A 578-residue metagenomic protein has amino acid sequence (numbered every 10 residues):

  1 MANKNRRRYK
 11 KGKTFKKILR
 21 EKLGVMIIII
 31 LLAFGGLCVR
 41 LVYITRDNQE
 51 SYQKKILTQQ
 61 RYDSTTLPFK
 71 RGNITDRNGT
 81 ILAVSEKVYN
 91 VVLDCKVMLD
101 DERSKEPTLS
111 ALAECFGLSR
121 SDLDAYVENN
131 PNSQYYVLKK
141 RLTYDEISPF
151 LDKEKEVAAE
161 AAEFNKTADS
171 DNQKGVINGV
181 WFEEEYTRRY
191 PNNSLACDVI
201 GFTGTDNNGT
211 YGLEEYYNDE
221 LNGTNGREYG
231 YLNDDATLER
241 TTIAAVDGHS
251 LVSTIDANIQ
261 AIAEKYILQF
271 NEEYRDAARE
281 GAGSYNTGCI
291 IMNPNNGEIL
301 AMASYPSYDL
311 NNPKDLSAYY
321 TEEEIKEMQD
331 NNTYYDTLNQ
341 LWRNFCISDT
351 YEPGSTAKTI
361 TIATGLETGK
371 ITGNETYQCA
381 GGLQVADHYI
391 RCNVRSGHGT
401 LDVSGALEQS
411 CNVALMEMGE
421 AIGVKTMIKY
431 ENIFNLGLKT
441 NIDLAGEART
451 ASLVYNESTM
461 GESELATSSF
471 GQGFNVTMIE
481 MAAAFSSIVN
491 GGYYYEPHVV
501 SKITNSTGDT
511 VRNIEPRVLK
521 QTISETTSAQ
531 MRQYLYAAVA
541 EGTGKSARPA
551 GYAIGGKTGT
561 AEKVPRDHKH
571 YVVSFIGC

Functional and structural regions predicted by a protein language model:
M1-E322, K425-I433, A547, G556: Periplasmic/cell-envelope proteins involved in peptidoglycan metabolism and beta-lactam response
A83, Y89, D235-T242, T287 (+1 more regions): Beta-lactam-recognizing serine transpeptidase/beta-lactamase-like catalytic domain environment
